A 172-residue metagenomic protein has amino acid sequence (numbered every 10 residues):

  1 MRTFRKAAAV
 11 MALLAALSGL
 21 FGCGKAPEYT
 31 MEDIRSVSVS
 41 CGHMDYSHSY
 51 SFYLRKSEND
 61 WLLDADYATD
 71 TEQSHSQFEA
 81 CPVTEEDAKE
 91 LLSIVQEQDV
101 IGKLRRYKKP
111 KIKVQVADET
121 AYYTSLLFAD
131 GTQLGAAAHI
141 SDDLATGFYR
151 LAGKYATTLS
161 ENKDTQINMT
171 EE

Functional and structural regions predicted by a protein language model:
M1-V10: Bacterial N-terminal signal peptides that target proteins for export
S18-G22: C-terminal motif of bacterial Sec signal peptides marking the signal peptidase cleavage site
C23-M44, R106-E172: Short, well-ordered, aromatic-rich surface patches in folded extracellular/luminal domains
H43-T71: Post-signal-peptide N-terminal segment of Sec-exported extracytoplasmic proteins
Y50-R55, S74-E85, T132-D142: Short amphipathic beta-strand/extended segments with alternating polar/hydrophobic composition
N59-L62, E86-L92, S141-K154: Short, surface-exposed linear segments at secondary-structure transitions and domain or protein termini
D60-S76, G153-K163: A short, surface-exposed interaction/processing loop segment used at functional sites
D64-L104: A short-motif feature that recognizes glycine-rich, charge-decorated loops that bind or process nucleotide phosphates
